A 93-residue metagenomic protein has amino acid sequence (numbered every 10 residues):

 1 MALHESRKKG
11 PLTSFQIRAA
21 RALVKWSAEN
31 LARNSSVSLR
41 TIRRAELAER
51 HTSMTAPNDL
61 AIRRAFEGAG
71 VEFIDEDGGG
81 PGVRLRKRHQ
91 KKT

Functional and structural regions predicted by a protein language model:
M1-K9, E72-T93: N-terminal flexible/basic segments that precede or flank functional cores
A2-A22: A short, Lys/Arg-rich alpha-helix, primarily the initiator
G10, V24, T55-N58: Short, conserved glycine- and acidic-residue-centered signature motifs in active-site or ligand-binding loops
I17-N30, K92: Short basic helix-loop element that most often maps to the first helix and adjoining turn of HTH DNA-binding modules
A20, N34, A45: Residues in the recognition helix of alpha-helical DNA-binding motifs
V37-M54: Recognition helix of helix-turn-helix/homeodomain-like DNA-binding domains that insert into the DNA major groove
A56-F73: DNA major-groove recognition helix of helix-turn-helix/homeodomain DNA-binding modules
